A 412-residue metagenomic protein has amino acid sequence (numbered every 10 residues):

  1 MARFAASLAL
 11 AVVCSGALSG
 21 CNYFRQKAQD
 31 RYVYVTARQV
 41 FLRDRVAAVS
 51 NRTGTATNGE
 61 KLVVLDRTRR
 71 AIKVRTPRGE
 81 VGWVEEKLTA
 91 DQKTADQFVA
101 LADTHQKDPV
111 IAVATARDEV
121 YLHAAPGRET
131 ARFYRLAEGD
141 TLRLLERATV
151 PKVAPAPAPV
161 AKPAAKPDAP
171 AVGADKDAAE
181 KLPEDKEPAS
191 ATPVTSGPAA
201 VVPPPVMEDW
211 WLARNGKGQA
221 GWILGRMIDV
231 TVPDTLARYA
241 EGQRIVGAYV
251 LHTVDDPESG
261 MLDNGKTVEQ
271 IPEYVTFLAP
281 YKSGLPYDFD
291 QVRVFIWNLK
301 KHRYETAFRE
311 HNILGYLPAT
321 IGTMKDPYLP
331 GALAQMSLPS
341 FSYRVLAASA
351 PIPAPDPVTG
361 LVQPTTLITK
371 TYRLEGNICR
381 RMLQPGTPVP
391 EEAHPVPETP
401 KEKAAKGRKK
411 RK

Functional and structural regions predicted by a protein language model:
M1-A9: Bacterial N-terminal signal peptides that target proteins for export
G16-G20: C-terminal motif of bacterial Sec signal peptides marking the signal peptidase cleavage site
N22-A37, N58-V63, R75-A114, A125-G127 (+5 more regions): Boundary regions of SH3-family modules and the immediately adjacent low-complexity/disordered segments in eukaryotic
V33-K73: Post-signal-peptide N-terminal segment of Sec-exported extracytoplasmic proteins
V46-N51, Y121-A131: Short alpha-helix capping/helix-loop boundary micro-motifs
R67-R70, R147-P151: Short, charged beta-turn/beta-strand-edge "cap" motif at the junction between a beta-strand and an adjacent loop
I271-L285, L329-S349, T399: Short beta-strand elements that form the blades of beta-propeller/WD-repeat-like and other beta-sheet-rich scaffold
T399-K412: Long, low-complexity, intrinsically disordered segments
